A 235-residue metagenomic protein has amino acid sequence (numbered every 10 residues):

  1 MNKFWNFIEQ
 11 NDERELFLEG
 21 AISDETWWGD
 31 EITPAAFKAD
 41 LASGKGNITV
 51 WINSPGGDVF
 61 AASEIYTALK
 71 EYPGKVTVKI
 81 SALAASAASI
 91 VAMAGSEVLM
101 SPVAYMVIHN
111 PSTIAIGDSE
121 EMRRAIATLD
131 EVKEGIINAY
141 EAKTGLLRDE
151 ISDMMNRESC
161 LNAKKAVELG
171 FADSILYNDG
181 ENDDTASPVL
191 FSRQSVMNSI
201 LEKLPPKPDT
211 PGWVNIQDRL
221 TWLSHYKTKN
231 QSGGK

Functional and structural regions predicted by a protein language model:
M1-K79, L83-A87, G95-K235: N-terminal organellar transit peptides
